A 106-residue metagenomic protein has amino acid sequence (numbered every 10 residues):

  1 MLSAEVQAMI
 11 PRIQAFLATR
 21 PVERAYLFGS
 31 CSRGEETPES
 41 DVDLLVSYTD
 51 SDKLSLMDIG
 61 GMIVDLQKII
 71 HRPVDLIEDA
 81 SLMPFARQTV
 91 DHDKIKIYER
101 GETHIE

Functional and structural regions predicted by a protein language model:
M1-Y26, S32-P38, T49-E106: Catalytic core of pol beta-like nucleotidyltransferases
S40-V42: Short, conserved active-site loops that position catalytic residues or coordinate cofactors/metal ions across diverse
